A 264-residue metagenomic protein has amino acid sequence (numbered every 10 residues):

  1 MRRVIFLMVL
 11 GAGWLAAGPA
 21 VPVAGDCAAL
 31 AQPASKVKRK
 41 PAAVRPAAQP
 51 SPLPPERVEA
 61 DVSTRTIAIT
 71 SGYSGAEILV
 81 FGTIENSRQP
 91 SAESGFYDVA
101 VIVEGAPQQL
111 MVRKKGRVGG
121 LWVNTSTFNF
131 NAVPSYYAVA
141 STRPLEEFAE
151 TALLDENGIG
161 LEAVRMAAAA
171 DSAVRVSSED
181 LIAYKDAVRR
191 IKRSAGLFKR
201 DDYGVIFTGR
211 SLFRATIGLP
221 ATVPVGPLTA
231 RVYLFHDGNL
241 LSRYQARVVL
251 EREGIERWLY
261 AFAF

Functional and structural regions predicted by a protein language model:
L7-P22: Bacterial N-terminal signal peptides
A20-P55, S63: Compositionally biased, proline/threonine/alanine/serine-rich low-complexity intrinsically disordered stretches
P54-G72: N-terminal edge beta-strand
T83, A100-F128: Membrane-embedded segments
I84-R88: Short solvent-exposed capping/turn motifs at the termini of beta-strands
R117-P224: Membrane-proximal low-complexity regions enriched in glycine and acidic/polar residues
T222-E253: Extended, hydrophilic extramembrane loops/domains of integral membrane proteins
E253-F264: Juxtamembrane/start-of-transmembrane alpha-helix segments at the extracytoplasmic/lumenal side of membrane anchors
